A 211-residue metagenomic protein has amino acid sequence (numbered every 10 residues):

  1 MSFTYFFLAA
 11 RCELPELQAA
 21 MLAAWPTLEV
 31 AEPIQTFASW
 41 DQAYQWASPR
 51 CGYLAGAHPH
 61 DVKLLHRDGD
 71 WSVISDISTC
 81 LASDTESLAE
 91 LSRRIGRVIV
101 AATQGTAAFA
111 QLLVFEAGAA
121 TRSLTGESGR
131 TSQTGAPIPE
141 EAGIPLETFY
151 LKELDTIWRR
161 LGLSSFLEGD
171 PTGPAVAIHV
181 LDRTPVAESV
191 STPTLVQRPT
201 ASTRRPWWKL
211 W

Functional and structural regions predicted by a protein language model:
M1-Q35, W207-W211: Short, extreme N-terminal segment that most often corresponds to the first beta-strand
A10, L81-D84, E147-Y150: Intrinsic-disorder-associated interaction segments
E16, S83-E90, E153-T156, G162: Exposed alpha-helical structural elements
Q18, P33, S39, L64 (+2 more regions): Intrinsically disordered, low-complexity regions enriched in Ser/Pro/Gly/Gln/His and often acidic
A23, A38, Y44, G69 (+2 more regions): Short, low-complexity intrinsically disordered segments
T27-G126: Short, intrinsically disordered low-complexity segments
L113-W211: Long, compositionally biased intrinsically disordered terminal regions
